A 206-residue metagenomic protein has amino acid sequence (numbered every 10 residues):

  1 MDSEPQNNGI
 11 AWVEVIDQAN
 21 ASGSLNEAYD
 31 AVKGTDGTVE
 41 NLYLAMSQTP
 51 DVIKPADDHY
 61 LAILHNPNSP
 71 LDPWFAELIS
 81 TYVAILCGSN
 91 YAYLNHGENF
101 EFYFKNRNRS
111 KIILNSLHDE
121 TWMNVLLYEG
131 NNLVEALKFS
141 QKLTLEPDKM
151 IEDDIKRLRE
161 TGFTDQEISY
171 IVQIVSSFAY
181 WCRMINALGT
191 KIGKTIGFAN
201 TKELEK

Functional and structural regions predicted by a protein language model:
M1-K206: Hydrophobic alpha-helical segments
